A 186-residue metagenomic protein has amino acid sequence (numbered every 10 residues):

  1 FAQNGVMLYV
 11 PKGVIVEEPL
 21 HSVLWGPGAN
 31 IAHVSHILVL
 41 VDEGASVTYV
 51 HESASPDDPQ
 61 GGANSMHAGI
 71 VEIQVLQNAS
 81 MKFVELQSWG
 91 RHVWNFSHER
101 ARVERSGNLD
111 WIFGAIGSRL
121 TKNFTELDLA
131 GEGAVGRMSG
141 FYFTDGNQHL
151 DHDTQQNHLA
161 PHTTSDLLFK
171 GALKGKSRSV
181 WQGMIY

Functional and structural regions predicted by a protein language model:
F1-Y186: Conserved beta-strand/loop scaffold segments within soluble protein domains that form the structured core and edges
